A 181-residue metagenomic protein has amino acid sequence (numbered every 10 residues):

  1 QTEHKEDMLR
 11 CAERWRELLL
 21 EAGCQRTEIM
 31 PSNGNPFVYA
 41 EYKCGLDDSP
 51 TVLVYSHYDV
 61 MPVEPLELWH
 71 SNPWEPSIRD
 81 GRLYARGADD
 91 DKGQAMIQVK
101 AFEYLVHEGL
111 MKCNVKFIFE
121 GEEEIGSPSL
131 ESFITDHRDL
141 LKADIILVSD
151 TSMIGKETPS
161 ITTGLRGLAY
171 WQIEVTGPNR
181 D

Functional and structural regions predicted by a protein language model:
Q1-L66: N-terminal helical capping/dimerization or prosegment-like subdomains of hydrolases acting on amide or phosphate bonds
G34-V38, S71-P73, Y170: Short glycine-rich loop/turn motifs
Y39, K116, Y170-E174: Beta-strand secondary-structure signal
S49-F119: Active-site metal-coordination/substrate-binding segment of hydrolases, especially metallo-dependent peptidases
T51-L53, L83, D144-V148, Y170-Q172: Short glycine-aspartate micro-motif
D89-G164: Acidic/histidine-rich catalytic neighborhood of metal-dependent amide-processing enzymes
T162-T176: Flexible glycine/proline-rich, aromatic-decorated loop/lid segments
